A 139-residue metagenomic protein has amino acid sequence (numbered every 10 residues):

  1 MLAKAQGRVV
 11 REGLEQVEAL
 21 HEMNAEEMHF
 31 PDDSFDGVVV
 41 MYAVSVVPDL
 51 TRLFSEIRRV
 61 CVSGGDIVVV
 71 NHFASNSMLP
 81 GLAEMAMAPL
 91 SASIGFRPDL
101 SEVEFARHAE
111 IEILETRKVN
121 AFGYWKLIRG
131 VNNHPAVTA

Functional and structural regions predicted by a protein language model:
M1-E27: Class I SAM-dependent methyltransferase SAM/SAH-binding core
G13, P48, V62: Short conserved AdoMet
H21, V39, V68: Conserved Rossmann-like nucleotide-binding pocket used by diverse enzymes that bind dinucleotide cofactors
M23-G37: A short acidic, Gly/Pro-enriched loop at the edge of an enzyme's catalytic core that lines a small-molecule cofactor
G37-D49: A short SAM/SAH-binding and catalytic strip from SAM-dependent methyltransferases
T51-S63: A short glycine-rich, Lys/Arg-flanked "PGG" loop and its adjoining helix->strand segment in the class I
V68-K126: C-terminal alpha-helical "lid/dimerization" subdomain adjacent to the S-adenosyl-L-methionine
L127-A139: C-terminal lobe and adjacent flexible extensions of AdoMet/dcAdoMet transferase-like proteins
